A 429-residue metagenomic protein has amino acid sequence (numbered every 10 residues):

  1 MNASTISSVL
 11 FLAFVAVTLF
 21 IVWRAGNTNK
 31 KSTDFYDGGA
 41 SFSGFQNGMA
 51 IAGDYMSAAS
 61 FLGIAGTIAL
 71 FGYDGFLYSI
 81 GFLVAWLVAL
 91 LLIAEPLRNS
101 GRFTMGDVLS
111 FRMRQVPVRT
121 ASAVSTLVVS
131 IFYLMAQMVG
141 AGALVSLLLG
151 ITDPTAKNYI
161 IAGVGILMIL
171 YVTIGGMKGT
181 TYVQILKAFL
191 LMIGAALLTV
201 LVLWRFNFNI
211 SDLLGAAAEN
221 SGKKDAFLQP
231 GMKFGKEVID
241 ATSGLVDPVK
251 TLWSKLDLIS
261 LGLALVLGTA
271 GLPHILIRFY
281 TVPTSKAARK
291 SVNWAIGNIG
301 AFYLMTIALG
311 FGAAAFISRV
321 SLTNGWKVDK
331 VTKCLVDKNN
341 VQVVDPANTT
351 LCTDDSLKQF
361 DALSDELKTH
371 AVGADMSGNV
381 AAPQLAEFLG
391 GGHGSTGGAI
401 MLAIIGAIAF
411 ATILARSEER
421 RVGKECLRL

Functional and structural regions predicted by a protein language model:
M1-F61, V172-G175, G194: Membrane-interface "cap" regions at the ends of multi-pass membrane proteins
N2-G26, G66-R102, G106-D107, D257-L261 (+1 more regions): Extracellular loop-to-transmembrane helix junctions
N2-S4, D37-F42, G63-L77, K157 (+1 more regions): Loop-to-helix junctions at membrane interfaces in multi-pass transport proteins
I6-F20, G81-V88, A121-I131, G163-L170 (+5 more regions): Lipid-exposed faces of alpha-helical membrane segments in multi-pass integral membrane proteins
T18, G53, F76-T173, M232 (+4 more regions): Helix-loop-helix module between adjacent transmembrane segments
I21-F42, P96-F103, D107, V116-P117 (+1 more regions): Membrane-helix boundary/linker segments in multi-pass transporters
R420-L429: Conserved small/polar residues in nucleotide/adenosyl-binding loops
